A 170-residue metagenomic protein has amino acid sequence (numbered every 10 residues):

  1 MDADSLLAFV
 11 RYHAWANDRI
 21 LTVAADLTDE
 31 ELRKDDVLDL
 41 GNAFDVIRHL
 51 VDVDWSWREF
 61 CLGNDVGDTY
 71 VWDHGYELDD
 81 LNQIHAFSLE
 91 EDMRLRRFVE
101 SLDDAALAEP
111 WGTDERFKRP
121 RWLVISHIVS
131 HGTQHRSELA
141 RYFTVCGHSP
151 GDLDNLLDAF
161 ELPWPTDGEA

Functional and structural regions predicted by a protein language model:
L7-D73, G112-A170: Short, contiguous alpha-helical
N64-A105: Helix-adjacent hinge/juxtasegments
L102-E109, P150-G151: A short coil-to-beta-strand element that immediately follows conserved catalytic motifs
